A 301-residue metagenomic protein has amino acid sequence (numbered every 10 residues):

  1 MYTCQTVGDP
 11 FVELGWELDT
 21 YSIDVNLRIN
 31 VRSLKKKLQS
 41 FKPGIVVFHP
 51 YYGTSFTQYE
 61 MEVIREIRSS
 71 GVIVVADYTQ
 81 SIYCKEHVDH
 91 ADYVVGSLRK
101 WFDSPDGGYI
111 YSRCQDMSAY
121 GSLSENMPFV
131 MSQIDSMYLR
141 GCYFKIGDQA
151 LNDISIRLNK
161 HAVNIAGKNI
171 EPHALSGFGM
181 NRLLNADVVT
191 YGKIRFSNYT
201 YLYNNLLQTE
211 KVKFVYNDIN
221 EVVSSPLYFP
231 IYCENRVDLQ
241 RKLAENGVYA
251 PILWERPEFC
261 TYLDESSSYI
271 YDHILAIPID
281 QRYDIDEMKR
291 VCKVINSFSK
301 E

Functional and structural regions predicted by a protein language model:
M1-G71: PLP-dependent aminotransferase-like
Y2-V7, Y78-E86, N235-R236: Short, polar loop motifs at secondary-structure junctions
T3, V47, E125-E301: PLP-dependent aminotransferase class I/II
L18, V74-V75, A250: Hydrophobic beta-strand scaffold residues
L27-S33, C84-E86, D103-Y109, T261-D264: Short, charged, surface-exposed secondary-structure boundary motifs
F48, A76-D77: Hydrophobic residues in beta-strands of the RecA-like P-loop NTPase core, especially within AAA+ ATPase
H90-I146: Active-site PLP attachment segment
